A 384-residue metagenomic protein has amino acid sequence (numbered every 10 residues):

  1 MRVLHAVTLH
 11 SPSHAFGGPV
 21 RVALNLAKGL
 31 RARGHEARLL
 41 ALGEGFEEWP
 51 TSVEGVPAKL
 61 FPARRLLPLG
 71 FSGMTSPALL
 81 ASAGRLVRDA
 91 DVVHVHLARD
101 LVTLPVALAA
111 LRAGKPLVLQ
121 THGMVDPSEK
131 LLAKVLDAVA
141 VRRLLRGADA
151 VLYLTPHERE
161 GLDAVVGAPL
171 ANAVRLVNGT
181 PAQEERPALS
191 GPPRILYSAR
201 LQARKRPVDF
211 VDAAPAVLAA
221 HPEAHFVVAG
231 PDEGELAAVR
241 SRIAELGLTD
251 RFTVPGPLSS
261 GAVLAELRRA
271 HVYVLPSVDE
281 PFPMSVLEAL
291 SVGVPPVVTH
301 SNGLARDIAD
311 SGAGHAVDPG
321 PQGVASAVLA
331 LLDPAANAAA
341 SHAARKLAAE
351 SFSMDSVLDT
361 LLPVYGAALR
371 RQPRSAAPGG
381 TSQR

Functional and structural regions predicted by a protein language model:
L4, P187-A214, V227, G312: Conserved donor-binding/catalytic core segment of Leloir-type glycosyltransferases
V7-S13, A23, G29-M74: N-terminal strand-loop element at the rim of the active site of nucleotide-sugar-dependent glycosyltransferases
A41, K59, K134, A140-E185 (+1 more regions): Donor nucleotide-sugar binding/catalytic pocket of nucleotide-sugar-dependent glycosyltransferases
S198, H225-R240: Glycosyltransferase donor-sugar binding loop
V239-L258: Nucleotide-activated donor-binding/catalytic signature segment of Leloir-type glycosyltransferases, i.e., the conserved
V278: Aromatic "clamp/platform" in nucleotide-sugar-dependent glycosyltransferases that forms part of the donor/acceptor
P295-T299: Short hydrophobic beta-strand element within catalytic cores of glycosyltransferases and related nucleotide-activated
D310-Q322, A330-A335: Conserved acidic donor-binding segment of nucleotide-sugar-dependent glycosyltransferases
